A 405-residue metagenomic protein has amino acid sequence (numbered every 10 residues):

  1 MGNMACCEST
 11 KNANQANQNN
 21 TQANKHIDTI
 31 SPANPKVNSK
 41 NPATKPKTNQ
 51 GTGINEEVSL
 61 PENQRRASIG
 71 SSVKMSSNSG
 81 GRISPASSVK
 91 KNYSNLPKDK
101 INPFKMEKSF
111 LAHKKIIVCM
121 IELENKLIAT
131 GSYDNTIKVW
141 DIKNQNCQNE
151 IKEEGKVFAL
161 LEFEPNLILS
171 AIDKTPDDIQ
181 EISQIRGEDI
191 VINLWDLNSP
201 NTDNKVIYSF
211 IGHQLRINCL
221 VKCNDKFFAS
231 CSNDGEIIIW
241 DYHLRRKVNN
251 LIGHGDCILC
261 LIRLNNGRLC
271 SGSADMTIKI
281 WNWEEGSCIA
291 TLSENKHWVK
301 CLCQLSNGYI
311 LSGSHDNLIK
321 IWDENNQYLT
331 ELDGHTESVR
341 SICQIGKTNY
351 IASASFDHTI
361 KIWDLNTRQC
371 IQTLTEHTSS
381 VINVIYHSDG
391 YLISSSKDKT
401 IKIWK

Functional and structural regions predicted by a protein language model:
G2-E8, N24, K47, N55-V118 (+3 more regions): Intrinsically disordered, low-complexity acidic/Ser/Thr/Pro-rich linker and tail segments in large eukaryotic scaffolds
F110-I117, I151-V157, F210-I217, L251-I258 (+3 more regions): WD40/WD-repeat beta-propeller blade N-cap
M120, L160, L220, L261 (+3 more regions): Hydrophobic core register within WD40 beta-propeller blades
G131-D134, A171-T175, I185-D189, C231-D234 (+4 more regions): Conserved strand-to-loop turn within each blade of WD40 beta-propeller repeats
I137-D141, I192-D196, I237-W240, I278-W281 (+3 more regions): WD40-repeat beta-propellers
I142-Q145, L197-N201, Y242-R245, W283-G286 (+2 more regions): Short loop/turn segments that connect beta-strands within beta-propeller blades
I382-K405: Blade-level signature of beta-propeller repeat domains, shared across WD40, Kelch, NHL, RCC1 and BNR/Asp-box propellers
